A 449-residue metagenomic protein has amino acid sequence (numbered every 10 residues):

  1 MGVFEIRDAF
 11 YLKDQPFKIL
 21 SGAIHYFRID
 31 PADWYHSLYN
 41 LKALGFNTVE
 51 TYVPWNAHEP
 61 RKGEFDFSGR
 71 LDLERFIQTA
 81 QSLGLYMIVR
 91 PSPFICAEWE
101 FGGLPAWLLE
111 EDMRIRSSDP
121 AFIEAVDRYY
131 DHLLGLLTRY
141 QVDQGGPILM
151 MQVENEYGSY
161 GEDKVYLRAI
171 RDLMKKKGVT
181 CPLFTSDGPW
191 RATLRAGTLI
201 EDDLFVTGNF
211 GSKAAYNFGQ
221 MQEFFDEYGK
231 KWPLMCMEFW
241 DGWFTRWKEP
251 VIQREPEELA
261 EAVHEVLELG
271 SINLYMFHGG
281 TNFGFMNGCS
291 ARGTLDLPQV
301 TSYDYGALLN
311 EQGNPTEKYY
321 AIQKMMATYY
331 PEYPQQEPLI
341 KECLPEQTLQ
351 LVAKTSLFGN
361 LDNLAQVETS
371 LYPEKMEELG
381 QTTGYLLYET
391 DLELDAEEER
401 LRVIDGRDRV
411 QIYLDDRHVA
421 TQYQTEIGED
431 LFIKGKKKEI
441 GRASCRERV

Functional and structural regions predicted by a protein language model:
M1-T48, Q78: N-terminal carbohydrate-binding accessory modules
W34-E100, R171-K176, T180: Aromatic-lined substrate-binding rim segments of carbohydrate-active enzymes
G63-L71, P93-S117, L167, R171 (+3 more regions): Aromatic- and acidic-residue-enriched segments that line the glycan-binding/catalytic groove of carbohydrate-active
G69-V89, E111-I148: An active-site-proximal structural segment forming one wall of the substrate-binding cleft that immediately precedes
Q81, L85, K176-K177, N209-N310 (+2 more regions): Catalytic-core region of carbohydrate-active enzymes that cleave or remodel glycosidic bonds
A121-D203: Active-site neighborhood of glycoside hydrolase catalytic domains
E398-L414, E439-R442: Aromatic-lined ligand-binding clefts that engage carbohydrates, nucleic acids, or primary amines
Y413-R448: Beta-strand-rich ligand-recognition modules
